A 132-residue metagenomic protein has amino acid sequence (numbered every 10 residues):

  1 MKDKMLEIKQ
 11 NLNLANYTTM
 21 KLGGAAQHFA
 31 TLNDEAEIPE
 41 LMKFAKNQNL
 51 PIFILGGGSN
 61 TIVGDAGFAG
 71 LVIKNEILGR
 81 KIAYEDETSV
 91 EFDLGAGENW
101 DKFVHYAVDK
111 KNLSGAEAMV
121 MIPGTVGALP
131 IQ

Functional and structural regions predicted by a protein language model:
K2-I131: Anion-binding (especially nucleotide phosphate/pyrophosphate-binding) glycine-rich loop and adjoining beta-alpha core
